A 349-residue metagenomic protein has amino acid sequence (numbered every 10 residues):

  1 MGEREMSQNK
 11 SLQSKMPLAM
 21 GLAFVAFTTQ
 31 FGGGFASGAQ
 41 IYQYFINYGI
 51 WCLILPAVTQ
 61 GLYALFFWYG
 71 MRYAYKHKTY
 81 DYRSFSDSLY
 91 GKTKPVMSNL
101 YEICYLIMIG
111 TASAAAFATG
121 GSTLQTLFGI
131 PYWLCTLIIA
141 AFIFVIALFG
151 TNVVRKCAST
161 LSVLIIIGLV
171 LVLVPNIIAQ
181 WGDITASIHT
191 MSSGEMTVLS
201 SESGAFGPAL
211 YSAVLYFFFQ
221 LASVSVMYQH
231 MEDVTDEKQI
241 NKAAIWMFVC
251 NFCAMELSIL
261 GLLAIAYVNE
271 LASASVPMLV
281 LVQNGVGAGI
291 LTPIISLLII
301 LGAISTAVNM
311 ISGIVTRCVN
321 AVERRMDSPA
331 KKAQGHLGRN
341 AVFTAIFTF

Functional and structural regions predicted by a protein language model:
S7, R83-T93, A116-T136, M231-C253 (+1 more regions): Helix-loop-helix connectors at the membrane interface of multi-pass transporters/channels
Q8-L18, N47-C52, K76-M108, T126-I130 (+2 more regions): Transmembrane-helix boundary/entry motifs in multi-pass membrane transporters
Q13-M20, Y44-M71, M247-E256: Extracellular loop-to-transmembrane helix junctions
M16-F35, Y105-I109, N176-W181, M191-F252 (+1 more regions): Hydrophobic, membrane-embedded alpha-helices of multi-pass small-molecule transporters
L18-T29, I54-G61, N99-I107, T126-G150 (+5 more regions): Transmembrane alpha-helical segments of multi-pass small-molecule transport proteins
A26, A57-R83, G261-N269: Juxtamembrane transmembrane-helix boundary signature
D87, T197-V198, L262-G289: Membrane-interface interhelical connector segments
A115-S122, P131-I138, I146-A179: Membrane-interface loop-to-helix entry segments
